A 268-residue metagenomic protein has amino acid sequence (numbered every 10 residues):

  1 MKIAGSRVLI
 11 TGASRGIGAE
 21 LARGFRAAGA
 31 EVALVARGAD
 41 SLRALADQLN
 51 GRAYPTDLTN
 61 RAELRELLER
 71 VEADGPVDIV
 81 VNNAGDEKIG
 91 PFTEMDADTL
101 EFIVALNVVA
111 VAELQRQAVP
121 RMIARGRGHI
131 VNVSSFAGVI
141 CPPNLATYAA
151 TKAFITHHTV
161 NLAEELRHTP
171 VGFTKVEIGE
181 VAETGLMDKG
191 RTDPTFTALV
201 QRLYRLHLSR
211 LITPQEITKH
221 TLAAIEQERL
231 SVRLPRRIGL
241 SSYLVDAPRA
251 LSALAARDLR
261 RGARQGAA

Functional and structural regions predicted by a protein language model:
S14-R15: Conserved glycine-rich cofactor-binding loop
A28-A44: Conserved glycine-rich Rossmann-like NAD(P)H-binding loop of the short-chain dehydrogenase/reductase
T56-E66, A97: The beta1-alpha1 cofactor-binding region of Rossmann-like NAD(H)/NADP(H)-dependent oxidoreductases
P91-F92, T99-E101: Substrate-binding pocket helix/loop in short-chain dehydrogenase/reductase
Q115, T151: Active-site helix of classical SDR
S135: Residue(s) in the substrate-gating loop at a strand-loop-helix junction that position the organic substrate next
E164-R236: SDR active-site lid
